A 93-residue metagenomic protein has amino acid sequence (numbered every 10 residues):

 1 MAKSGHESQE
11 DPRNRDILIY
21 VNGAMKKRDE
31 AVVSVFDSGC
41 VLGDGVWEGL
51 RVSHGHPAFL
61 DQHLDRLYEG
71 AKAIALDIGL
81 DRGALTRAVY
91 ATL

Functional and structural regions predicted by a protein language model:
M1-L93: Conserved alpha/beta cores of soluble small-molecule-handling proteins
